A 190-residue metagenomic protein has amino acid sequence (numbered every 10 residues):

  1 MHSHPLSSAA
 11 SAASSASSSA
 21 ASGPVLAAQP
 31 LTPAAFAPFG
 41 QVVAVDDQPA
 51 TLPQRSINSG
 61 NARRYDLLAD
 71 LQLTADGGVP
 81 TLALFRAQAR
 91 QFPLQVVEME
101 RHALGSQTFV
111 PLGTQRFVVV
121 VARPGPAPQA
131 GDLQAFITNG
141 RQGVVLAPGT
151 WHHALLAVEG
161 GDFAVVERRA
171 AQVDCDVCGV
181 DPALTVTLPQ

Functional and structural regions predicted by a protein language model:
H2-A9, A20-A135, R168-V180, V186-Q190: Non-catalytic, conserved peripheral segments adjacent to functional cores
S15-S17: N-terminal polybasic/positive-inside topogenic patches
A103, G113, G140, A157-E159: A short, structural micro-pattern
Q107-V110, G143-V144, L155: His/acidic/aromatic-lined binding-pocket segments of jelly-roll/cupin-type domains and related regulatory beta-sandwich
I137-W151: Conserved metal-binding segment of the jelly-roll/cupin
T150-V177, D181: A short beta-strand-loop micro-motif that forms or neighbors metal/cofactor- and ligand-binding patches at active-site
